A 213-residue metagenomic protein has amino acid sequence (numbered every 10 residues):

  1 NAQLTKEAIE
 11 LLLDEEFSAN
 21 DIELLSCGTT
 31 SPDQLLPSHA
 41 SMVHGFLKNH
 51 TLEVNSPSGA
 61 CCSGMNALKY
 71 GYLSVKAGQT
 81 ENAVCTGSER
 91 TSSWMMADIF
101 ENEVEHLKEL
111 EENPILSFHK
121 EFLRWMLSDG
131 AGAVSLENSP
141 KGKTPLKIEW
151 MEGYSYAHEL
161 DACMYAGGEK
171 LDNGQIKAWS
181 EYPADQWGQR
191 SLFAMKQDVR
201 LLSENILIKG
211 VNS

Functional and structural regions predicted by a protein language model:
N1, N113-I208, N212: Condensing-enzyme catalytic core mediating Claisen C-C bond formation in acyl metabolism
N1-A2, T30-E81: Conserved catalytic cysteine-centered active-site region of acyl-thioester-dependent Claisen-condensing enzymes
A8-E23, W187, S203, G210-S213: Phosphate/pyrophosphate-binding loops at sites that engage ATP/ADP/AMP, CoA/4′-phosphopantetheine, polyphosphate
A19-E23, H50-E53, A77-A83, K120-F122 (+2 more regions): Short coil/turn connectors at secondary-structure junctions
D21-L24, G45-S58, E112-F118: Glycine/charged-rich beta-loop-alpha catalytic/anionic-binding loops adjacent to active sites
G28, S58, A83-E89, L136: Short beta-strand segments
Q79-E101, Y156-M164: Acyl-CoA/ACP chain-elongation machinery
W94-L116: Short, flexible helix-coil linker/hinge segments at the edges of structured domains or between repeats
